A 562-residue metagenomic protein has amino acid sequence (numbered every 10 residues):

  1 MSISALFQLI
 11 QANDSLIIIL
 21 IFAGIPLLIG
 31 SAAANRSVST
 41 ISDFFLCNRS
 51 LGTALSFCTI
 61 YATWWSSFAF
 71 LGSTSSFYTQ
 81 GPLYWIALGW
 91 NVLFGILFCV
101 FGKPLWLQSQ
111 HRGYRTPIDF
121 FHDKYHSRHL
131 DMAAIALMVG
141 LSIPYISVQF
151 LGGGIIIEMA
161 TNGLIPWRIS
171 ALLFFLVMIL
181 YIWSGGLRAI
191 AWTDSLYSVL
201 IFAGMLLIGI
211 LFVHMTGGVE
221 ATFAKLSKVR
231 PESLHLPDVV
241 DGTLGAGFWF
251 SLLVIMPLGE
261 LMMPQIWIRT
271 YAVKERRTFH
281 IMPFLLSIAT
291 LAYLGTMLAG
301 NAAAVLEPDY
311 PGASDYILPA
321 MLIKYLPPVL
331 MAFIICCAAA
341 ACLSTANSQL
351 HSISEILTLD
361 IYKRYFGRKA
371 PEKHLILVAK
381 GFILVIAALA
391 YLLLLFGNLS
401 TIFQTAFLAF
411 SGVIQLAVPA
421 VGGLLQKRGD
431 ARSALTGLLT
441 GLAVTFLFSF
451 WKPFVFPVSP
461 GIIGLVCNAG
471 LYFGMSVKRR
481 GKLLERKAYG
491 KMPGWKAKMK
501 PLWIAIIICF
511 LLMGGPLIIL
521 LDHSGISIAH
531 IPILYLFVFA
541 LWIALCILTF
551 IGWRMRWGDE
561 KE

Functional and structural regions predicted by a protein language model:
S2-G525, I531-P532, V538-L545, F550-E562: Membrane-embedded helix-loop-helix hairpins and adjacent transmembrane boundary segments in multi-pass transporters
